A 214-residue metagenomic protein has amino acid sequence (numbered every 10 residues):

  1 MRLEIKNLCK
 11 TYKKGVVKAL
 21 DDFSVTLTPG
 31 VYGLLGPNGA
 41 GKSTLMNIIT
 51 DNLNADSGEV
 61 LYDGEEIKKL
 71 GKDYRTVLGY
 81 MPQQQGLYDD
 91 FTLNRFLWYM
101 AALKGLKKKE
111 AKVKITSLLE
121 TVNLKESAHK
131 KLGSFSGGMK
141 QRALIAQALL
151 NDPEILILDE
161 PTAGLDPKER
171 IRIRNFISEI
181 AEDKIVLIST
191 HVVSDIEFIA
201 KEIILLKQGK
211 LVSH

Functional and structural regions predicted by a protein language model:
M1-I5, C9-D22, T28, L70-G71: A short, flexible loop at the N-terminus of ABC-type nucleotide-binding domains that lies
P37-G41: Walker A (P-loop) phosphate-binding loop of ABC-type ATPase nucleotide-binding domains
T50: Helix-to-loop junction immediately C-terminal to a conserved catalytic motif
G58-K69, D73-Y74: Conserved ABC transporter NBD signature motif
W98, A102, K109-S127: Conserved ABC ATPase "signature" region
L150-E154: A short, proline-enriched helix->beta-strand linker immediately N-terminal to the Walker B motif in ABC-type P-loop
L156-E160: Catalytic Walker B motif of ABC-type/P-loop ATPase nucleotide-binding domains
